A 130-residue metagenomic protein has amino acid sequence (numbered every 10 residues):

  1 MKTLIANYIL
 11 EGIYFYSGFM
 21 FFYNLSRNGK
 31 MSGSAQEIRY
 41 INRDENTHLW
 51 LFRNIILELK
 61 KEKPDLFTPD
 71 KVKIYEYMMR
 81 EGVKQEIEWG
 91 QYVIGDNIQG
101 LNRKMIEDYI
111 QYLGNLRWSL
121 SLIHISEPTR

Functional and structural regions predicted by a protein language model:
M1-L4, M20-Y40, N54-V72, I94-N97: Inter-helical turn/loop segments and adjacent helix faces that build the functional surface of alpha-helical bundle
N7-G18, I38-F52, I56, M79-G82 (+1 more regions): Alpha-helical transition-metal enzyme core signature, strongest for iron centers
Y8, Y14-Y16, Y23, Y40 (+3 more regions): Sequence-level detector for tyrosine residue identity
V72-D108: Primarily interfacial, aromatic-capped hydrophobic alpha-helices that serve as membrane anchors
I123-T129: Residue-level detector of conserved catalytic or cofactor/ligand-binding positions in enzyme active sites
